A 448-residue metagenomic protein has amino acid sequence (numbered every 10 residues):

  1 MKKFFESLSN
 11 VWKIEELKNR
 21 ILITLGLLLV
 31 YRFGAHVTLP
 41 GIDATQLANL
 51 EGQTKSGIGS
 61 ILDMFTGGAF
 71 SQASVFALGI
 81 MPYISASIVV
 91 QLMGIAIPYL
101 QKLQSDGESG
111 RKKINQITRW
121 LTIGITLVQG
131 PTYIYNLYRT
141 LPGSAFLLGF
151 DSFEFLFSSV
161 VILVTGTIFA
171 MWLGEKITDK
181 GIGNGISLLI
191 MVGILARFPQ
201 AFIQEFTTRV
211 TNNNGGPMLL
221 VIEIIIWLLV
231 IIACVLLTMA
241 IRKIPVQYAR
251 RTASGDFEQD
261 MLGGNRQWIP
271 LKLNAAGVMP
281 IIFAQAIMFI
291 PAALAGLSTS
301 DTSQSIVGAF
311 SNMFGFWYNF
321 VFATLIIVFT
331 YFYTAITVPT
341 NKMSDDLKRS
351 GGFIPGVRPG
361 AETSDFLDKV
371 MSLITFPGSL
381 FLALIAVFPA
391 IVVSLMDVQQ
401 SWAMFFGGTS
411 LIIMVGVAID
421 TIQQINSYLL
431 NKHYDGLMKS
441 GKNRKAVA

Functional and structural regions predicted by a protein language model:
M1-Q104, S109-A448: N-terminal cationic and glycine-rich segments that engage phosphates or anionic surfaces
